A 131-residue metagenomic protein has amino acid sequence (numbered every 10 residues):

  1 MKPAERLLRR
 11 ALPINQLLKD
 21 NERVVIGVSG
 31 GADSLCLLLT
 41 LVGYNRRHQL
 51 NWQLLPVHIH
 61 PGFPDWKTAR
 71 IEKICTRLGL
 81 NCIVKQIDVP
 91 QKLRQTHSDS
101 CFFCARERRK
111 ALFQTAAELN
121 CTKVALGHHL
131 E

Functional and structural regions predicted by a protein language model:
M1-E131: ATP-dependent adenylation/nucleotidyltransferase module used to activate substrates
